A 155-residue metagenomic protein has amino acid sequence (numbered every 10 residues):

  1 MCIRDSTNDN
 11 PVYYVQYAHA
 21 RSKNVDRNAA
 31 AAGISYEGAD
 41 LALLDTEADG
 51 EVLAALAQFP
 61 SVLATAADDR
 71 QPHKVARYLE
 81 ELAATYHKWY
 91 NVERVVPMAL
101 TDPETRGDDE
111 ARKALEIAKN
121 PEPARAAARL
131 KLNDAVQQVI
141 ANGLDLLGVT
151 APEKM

Functional and structural regions predicted by a protein language model:
R4-M155: Non-catalytic interaction-recognition regions
